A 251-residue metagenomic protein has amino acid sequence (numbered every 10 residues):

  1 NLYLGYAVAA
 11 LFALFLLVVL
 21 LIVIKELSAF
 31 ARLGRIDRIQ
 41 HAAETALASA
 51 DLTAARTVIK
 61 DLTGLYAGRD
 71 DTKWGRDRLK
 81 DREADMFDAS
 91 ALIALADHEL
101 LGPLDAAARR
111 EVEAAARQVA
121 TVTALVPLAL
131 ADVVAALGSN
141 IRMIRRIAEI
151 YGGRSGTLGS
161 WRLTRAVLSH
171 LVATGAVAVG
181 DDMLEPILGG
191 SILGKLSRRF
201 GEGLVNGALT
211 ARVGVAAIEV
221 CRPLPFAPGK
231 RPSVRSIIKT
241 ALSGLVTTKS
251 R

Functional and structural regions predicted by a protein language model:
N1-V8: Membrane-interfacial hairpin junctions
A10-D37: Transmembrane alpha-helices and immediately adjacent membrane-cytoplasm interface residues in multi-pass integral
L20, L52, G68-T72, V177 (+3 more regions): Intrinsically disordered or highly flexible coil/loop and linker segments, enriched in small and charged/polar residues
I22, E26-F30, I150, R212 (+1 more regions): Membrane-spanning helices that line or support transport/gating and their immediate boundary helices in channels
L27-V119, A124: Membrane-proximal, non-transmembrane interface segments of integral membrane proteins
H98-G214: Small-residue-enriched, tightly packed secondary-structure blocks
R198-R251: Acidic, carboxylate-rich catalytic segments that either coordinate divalent cations
